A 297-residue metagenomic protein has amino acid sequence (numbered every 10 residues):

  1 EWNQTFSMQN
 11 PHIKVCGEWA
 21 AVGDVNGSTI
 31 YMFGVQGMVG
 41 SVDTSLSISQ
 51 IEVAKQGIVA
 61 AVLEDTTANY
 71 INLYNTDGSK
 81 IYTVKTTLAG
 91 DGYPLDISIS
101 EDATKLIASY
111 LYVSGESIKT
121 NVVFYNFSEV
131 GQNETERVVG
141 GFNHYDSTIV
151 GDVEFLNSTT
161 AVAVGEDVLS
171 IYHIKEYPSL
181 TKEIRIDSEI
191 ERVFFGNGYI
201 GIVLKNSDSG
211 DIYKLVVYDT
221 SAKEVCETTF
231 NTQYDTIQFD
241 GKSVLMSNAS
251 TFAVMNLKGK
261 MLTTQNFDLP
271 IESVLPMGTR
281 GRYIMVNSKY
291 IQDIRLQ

Functional and structural regions predicted by a protein language model:
E1-T5, Q36-D43, K80-T87, N133-H144 (+3 more regions): A short beta-strand motif characteristic of beta-propeller blades
W2-K105, S109: Non-cytosolic head/periplasmic domains of membrane-anchored proteins
F6-E18, L46-G57, G90-I99, G140-L156 (+4 more regions): Repeated scaffold domains used in trafficking and secretory/extracellular systems, primarily beta-propellers
G17-G27, G57, A61-N72, I107-S114 (+4 more regions): Beta-strand C-termini and the immediately following turn/loop, strongest in propeller blades
S28-M32, T67-L73, S114-N126, E166-H173 (+3 more regions): Structural motif
G34-G37, Y74-S79, F127-V130, I174-Y177 (+3 more regions): Short loop/turn segments that connect beta-strands within beta-propeller blades
K85-T87, D91-D208, K214: Acidic, serine/threonine- and glycine-rich low-complexity intrinsically disordered segments that serve as flexible
L204-Q297: Hydrophilic extracytoplasmic domains
